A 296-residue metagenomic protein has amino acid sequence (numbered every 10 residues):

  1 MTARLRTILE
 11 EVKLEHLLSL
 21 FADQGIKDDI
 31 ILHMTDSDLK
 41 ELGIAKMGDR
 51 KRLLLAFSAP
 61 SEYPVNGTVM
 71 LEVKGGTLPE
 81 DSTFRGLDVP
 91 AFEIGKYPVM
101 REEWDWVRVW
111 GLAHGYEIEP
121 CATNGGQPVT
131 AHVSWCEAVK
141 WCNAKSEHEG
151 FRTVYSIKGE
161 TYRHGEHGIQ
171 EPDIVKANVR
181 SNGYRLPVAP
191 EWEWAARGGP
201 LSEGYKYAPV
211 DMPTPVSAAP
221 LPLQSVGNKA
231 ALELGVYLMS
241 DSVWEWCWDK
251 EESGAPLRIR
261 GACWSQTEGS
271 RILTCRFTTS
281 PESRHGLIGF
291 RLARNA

Functional and structural regions predicted by a protein language model:
M1-K13, D28-E62: Sterile Alpha Motif
S19-I30, E93-G95: Short basic-aromatic helix/loop recognition motifs at nucleic-acid and histone-peptide binding interfaces
M47-K51, V109-A122, G150, L201-P209: Cytochrome P450 catalytic domain signature, combining two hallmark sequence patches
Y63-E119, V129-E147, P190, A195 (+1 more regions): A short glycine-rich, aromatic-capped structural motif
V99, L112, G199-P200, D249-E252 (+1 more regions): Acidic glycine-/aspartate-rich tracts in secreted/extracellular proteins
V109-Q127, L221, I272-F277: Short glycine/proline-rich turn/loop motifs
W135-T278, G286: Functional-site microenvironments in short loops/helix caps that host divalent-cation chemistry
G286-A296: Short, structured beta-strand segments at or near domain termini in extracellular proteins/domains
